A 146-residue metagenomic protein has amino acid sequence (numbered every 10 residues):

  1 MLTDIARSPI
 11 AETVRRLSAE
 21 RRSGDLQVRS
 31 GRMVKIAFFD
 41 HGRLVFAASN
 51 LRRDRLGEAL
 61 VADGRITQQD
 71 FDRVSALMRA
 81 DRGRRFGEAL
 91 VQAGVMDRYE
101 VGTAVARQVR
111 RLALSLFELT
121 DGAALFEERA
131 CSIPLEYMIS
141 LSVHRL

Functional and structural regions predicted by a protein language model:
M1-L146: Acidic, Ser/Thr/Pro-enriched low-complexity segments and adjacent helix/loop capping patches that create flexible
